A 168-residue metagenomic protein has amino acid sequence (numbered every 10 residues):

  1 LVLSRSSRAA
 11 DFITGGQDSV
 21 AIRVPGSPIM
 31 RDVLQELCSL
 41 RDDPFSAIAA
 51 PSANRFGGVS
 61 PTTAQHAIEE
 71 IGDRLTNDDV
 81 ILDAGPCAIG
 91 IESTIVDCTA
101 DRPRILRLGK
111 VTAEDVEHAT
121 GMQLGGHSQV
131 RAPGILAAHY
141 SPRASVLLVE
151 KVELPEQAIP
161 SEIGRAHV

Functional and structural regions predicted by a protein language model:
L1-R165: Active-site-adjacent structural elements in enzyme catalytic cores
